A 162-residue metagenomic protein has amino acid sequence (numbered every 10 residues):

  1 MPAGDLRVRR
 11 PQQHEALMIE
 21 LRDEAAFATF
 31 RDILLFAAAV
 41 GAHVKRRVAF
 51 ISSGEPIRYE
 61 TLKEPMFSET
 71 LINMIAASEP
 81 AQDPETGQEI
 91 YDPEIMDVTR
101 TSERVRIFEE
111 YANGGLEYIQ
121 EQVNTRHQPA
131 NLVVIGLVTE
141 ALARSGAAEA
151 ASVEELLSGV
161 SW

Functional and structural regions predicted by a protein language model:
M1-H14, R47-W162: Charged, low-complexity intrinsically disordered terminal regions and linker tails
M1-I33: Short N-terminal edge-element motif at the start of the domain
L21, A37-A42, M74-E79: Generic structural signal for hydrophobic core residues of well-folded globular domains
T29-G54: Short, basic amphipathic alpha-helical segments that act as recognition/interaction helices in nucleic-acid-binding
